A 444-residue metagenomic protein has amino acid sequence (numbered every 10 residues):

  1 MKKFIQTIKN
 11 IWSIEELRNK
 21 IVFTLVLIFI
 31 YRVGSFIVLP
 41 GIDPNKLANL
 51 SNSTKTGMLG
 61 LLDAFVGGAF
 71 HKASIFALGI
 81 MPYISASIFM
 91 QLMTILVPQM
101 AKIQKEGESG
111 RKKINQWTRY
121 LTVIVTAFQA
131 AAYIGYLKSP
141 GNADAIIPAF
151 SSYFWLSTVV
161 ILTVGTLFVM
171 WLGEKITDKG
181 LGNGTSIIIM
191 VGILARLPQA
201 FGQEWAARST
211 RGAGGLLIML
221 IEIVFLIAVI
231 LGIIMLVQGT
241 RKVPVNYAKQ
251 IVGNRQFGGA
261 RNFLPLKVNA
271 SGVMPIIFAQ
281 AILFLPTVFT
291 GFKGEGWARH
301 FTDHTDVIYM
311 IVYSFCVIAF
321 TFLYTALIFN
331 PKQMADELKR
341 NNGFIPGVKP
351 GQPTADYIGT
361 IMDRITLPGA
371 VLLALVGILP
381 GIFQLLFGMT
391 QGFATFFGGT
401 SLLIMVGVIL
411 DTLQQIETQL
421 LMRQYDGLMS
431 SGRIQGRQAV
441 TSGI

Functional and structural regions predicted by a protein language model:
M1-Q104, S109-I444: N-terminal cationic and glycine-rich segments that engage phosphates or anionic surfaces
